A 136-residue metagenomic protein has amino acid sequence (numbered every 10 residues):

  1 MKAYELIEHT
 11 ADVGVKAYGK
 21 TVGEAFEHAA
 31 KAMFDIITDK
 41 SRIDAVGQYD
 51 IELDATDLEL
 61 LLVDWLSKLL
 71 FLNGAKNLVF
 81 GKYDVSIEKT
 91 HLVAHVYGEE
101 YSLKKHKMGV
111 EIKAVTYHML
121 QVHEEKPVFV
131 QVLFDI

Functional and structural regions predicted by a protein language model:
M1-I136: Intrinsically disordered, low-complexity regions
